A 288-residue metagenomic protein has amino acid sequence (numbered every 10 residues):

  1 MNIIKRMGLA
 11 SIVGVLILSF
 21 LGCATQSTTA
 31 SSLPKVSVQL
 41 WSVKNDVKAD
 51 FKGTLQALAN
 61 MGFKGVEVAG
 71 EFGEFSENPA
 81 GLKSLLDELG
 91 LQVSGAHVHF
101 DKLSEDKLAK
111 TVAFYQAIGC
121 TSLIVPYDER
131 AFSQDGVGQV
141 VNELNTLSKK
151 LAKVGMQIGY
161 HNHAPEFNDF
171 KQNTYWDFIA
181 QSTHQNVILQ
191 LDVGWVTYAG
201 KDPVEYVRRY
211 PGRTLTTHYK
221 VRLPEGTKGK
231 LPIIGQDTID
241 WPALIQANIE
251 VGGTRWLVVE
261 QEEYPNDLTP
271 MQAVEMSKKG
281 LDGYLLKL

Functional and structural regions predicted by a protein language model:
M1-S11: Bacterial N-terminal signal peptides that target proteins for export
A10-S19: Bacterial N-terminal signal peptides
F20-T121, K279-L288: N-terminal pre-domain/capping segments
P34-Q39, V66-V68, V93-V98, L123-V125 (+4 more regions): Hydrophobic faces of well-ordered beta-strands that scaffold small-molecule active sites in alpha/beta enzyme cores
V43-A49, V68-N78, H99-K107, R130-G138 (+5 more regions): Acidic-and-aromatic substrate-binding clefts and catalytic sites of carbohydrate-active enzymes
M61, I118, G212, V251-G252: Structural motif
D101-I188, M271: Active-site acidic/histidine proton-transfer and metal-coordination neighborhood in alpha/beta enzyme cores
K153-T238: Acidic/histidine-rich catalytic cores of soluble enzymes
